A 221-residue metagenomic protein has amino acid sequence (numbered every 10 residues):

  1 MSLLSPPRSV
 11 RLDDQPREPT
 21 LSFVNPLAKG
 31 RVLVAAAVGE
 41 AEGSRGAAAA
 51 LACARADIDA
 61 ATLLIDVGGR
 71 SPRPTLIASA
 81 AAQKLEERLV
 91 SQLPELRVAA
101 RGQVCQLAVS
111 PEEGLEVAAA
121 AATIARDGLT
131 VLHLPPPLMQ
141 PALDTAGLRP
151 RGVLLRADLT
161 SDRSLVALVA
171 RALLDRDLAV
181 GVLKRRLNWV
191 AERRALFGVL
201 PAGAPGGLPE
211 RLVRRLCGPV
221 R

Functional and structural regions predicted by a protein language model:
M1-L33, S79-E95, L159, R163 (+4 more regions): Acidic-aromatic/histidine active-site loop/patch
P26-E42, D57-L129, P136-P137, R193-A202 (+1 more regions): P-loop/Walker-type NTP enzyme "switch/lid" segment
A47: Hydrophobic positions on the alpha1 helix immediately C-terminal to the Walker A/P-loop
A52, A56, G147: Gly/Ala-rich phosphate-binding loop of Rossmann-like dinucleotide-binding domains, activating on the conserved
A56-D57, L174: Residue-level signal for alpha-helix termini/capping positions
G114-G207: Conserved catalytic-core segment of NTP-binding enzymes
